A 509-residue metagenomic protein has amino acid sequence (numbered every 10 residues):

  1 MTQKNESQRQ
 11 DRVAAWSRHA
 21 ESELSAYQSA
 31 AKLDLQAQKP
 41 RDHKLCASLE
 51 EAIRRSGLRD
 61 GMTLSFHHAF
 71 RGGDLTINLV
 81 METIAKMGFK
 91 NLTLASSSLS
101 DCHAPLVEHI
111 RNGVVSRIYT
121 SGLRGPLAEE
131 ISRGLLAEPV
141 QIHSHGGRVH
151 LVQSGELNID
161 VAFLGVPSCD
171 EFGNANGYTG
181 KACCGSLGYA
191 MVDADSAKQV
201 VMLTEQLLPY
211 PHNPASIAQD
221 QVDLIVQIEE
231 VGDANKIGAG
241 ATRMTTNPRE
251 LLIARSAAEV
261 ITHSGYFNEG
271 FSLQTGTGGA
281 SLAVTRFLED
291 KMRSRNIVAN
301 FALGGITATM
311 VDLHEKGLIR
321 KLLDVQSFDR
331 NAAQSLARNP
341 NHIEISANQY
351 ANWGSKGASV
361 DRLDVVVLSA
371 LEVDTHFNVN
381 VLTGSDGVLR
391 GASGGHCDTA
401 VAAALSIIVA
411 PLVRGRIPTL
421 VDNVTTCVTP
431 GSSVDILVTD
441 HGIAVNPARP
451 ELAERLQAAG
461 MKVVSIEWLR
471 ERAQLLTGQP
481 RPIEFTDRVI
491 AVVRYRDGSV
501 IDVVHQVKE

Functional and structural regions predicted by a protein language model:
M1-E509: Conserved alpha/beta enzyme-core scaffold
